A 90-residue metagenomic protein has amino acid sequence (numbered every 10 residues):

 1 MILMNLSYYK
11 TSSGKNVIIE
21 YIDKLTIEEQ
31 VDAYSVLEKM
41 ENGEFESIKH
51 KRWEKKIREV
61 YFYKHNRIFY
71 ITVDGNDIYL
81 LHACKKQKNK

Functional and structural regions predicted by a protein language model:
M1-S7, T11-K15, E20, K24 (+2 more regions): Enriched for short, Lys/Arg-rich terminal
T26, F45-K51, N76-I78: Noncatalytic linker/hinge segments flanking ATPase motor cores
S35-Y61: A short, surface-exposed loop/turn module that caps and links secondary-structure elements
